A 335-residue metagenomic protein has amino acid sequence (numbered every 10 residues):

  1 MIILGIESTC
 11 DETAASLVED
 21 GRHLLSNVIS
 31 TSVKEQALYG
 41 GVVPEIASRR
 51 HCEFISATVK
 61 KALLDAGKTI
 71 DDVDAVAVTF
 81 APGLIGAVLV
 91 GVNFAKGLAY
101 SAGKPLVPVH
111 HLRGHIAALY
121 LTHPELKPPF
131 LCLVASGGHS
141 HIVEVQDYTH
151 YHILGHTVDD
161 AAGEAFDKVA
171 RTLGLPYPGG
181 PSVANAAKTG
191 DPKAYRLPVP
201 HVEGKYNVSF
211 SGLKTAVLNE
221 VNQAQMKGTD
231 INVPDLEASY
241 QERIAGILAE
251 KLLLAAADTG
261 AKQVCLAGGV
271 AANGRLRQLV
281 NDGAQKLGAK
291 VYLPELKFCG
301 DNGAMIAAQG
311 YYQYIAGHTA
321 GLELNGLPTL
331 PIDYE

Functional and structural regions predicted by a protein language model:
I2-P82, H111, H115: N-terminal beta-alpha supersecondary unit
S8-T9, S16, S26, K127 (+3 more regions): A short helix-loop
T69, N185-V264, N273-L287, Y314-G317 (+1 more regions): A contiguous, well-structured pocket-lining segment that forms one wall/lid of small-molecule binding clefts in soluble
I70-F80, T259-V270, Y292-E295: Short glycine-rich phosphate-binding loop at a beta-alpha junction
V78-K104, G274-G283: Short Gly/Thr/Asp-enriched flexible loops that form oxyanion-binding sites at enzyme active sites
P108-V109, N281-I306: Conserved phosphate-binding/catalytic loops in two-lobed NTP-binding clefts
V109-L131, Q309: Conserved phosphate-binding catalytic cores of ATP/NTP-utilizing and phosphoryl-transfer enzymes
H115, P294-D333: Glycine-rich phosphate-binding/hydrolytic loop that grips phosphoryl groups
